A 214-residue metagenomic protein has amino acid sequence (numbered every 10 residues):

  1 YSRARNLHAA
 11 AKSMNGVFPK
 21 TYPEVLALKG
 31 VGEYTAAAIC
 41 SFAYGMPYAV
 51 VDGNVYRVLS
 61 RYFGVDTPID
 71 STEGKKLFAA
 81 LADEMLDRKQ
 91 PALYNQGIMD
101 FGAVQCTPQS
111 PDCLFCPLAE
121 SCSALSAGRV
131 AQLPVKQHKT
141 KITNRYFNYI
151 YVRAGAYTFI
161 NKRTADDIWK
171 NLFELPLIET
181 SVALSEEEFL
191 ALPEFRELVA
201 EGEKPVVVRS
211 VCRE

Functional and structural regions predicted by a protein language model:
Y1-L114, L118-A131, I142-N144, R196-L198: Catalytic cores of DNA base-excision repair glycosylases
A103-E214: Intrinsically disordered, low-complexity, charged terminal extensions of DNA damage-control enzymes
